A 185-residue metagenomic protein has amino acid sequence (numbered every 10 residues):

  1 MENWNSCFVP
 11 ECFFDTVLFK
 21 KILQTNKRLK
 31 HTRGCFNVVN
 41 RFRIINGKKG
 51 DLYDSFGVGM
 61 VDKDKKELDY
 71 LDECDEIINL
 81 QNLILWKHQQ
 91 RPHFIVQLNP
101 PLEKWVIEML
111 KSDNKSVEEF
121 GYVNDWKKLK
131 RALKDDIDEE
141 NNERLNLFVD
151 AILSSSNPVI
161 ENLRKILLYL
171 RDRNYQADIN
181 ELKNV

Functional and structural regions predicted by a protein language model:
M1-V185: Acidic, divalent-metal-binding catalytic cores of TOPRIM and closely related two-metal-ion phosphodiester/pyrophosphate
